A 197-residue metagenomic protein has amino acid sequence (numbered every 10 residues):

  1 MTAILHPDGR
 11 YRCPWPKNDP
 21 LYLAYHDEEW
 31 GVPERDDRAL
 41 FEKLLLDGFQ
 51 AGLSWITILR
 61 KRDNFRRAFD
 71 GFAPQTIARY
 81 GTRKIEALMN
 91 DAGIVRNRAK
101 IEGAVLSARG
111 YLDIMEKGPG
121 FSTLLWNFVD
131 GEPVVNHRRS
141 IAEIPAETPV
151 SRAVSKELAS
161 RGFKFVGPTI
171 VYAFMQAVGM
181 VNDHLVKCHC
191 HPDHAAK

Functional and structural regions predicted by a protein language model:
M1-K197: HhH-family (HhH-GPD) DNA N-glycosylase catalytic core used in base-excision repair
